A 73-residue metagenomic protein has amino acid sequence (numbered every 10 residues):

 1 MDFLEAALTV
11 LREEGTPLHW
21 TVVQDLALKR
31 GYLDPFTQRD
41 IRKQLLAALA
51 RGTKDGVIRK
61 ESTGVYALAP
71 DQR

Functional and structural regions predicted by a protein language model:
M1-P17, T21, A27-R73: Phospho-regulated, low-complexity intrinsically disordered regions of nuclear gene-regulatory and chromatin-associated
